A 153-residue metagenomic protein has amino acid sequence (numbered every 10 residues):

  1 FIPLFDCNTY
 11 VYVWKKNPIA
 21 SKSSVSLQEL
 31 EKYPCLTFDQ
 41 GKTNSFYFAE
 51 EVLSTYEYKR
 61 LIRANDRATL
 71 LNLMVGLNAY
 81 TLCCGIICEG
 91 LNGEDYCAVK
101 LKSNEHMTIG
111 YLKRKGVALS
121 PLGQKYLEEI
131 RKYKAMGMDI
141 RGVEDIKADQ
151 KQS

Functional and structural regions predicted by a protein language model:
F1-C35: Flexible hinge/capping segments at coil-to-helix
F1-N8, A68-A118: Beta-alpha-beta core module
K15, C97-I140: A late-sequence structural motif
L27, E31-Y56, L119-L127, G137-V143: Secondary-structure junction motif
F46, D66-A68: Conserved glycosyltransferase catalytic-site signature
V52-I62, D95-Y96: A local structural motif
I140-S153: Mature extracytoplasmic/periplasmic domains
